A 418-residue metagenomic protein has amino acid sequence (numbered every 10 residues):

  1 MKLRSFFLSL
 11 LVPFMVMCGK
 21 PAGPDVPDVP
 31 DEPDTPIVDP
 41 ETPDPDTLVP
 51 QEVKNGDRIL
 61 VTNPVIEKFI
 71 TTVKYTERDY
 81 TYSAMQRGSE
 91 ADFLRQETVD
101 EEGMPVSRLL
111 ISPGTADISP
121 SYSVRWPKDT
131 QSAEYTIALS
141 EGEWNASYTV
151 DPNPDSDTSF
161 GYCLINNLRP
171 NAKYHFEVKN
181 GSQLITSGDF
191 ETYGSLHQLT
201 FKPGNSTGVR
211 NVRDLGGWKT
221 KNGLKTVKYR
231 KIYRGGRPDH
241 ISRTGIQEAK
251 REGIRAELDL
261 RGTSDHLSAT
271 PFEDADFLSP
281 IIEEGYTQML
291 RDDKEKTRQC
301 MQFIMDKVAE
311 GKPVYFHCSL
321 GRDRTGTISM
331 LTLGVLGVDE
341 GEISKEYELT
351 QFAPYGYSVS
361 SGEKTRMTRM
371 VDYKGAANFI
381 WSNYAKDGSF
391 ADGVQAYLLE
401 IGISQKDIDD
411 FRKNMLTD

Functional and structural regions predicted by a protein language model:
K2-L10: Sec-dependent signal peptide recognition, specifically the positively charged N-region followed immediately by
M15-M17: C-terminal motif of bacterial Sec signal peptides marking the signal peptidase cleavage site
G19-P21: Bacterial signal peptide processing site
G23, D44-V314, I328-D418: Cys-dependent protein tyrosine phosphatase-like superfamily
P24-D46: Ser/Thr-rich, Pro/Gly/Ala-heavy low-complexity intrinsically disordered linkers and tails of secreted extracellular
C318: Short cysteine clusters
G321: Substrate/cofactor-recognition hotspot
R324-T325: Ser/Thr-glycine-rich phosphate-binding loops at phosphate-binding pockets of nucleotides, nucleotide cofactors
